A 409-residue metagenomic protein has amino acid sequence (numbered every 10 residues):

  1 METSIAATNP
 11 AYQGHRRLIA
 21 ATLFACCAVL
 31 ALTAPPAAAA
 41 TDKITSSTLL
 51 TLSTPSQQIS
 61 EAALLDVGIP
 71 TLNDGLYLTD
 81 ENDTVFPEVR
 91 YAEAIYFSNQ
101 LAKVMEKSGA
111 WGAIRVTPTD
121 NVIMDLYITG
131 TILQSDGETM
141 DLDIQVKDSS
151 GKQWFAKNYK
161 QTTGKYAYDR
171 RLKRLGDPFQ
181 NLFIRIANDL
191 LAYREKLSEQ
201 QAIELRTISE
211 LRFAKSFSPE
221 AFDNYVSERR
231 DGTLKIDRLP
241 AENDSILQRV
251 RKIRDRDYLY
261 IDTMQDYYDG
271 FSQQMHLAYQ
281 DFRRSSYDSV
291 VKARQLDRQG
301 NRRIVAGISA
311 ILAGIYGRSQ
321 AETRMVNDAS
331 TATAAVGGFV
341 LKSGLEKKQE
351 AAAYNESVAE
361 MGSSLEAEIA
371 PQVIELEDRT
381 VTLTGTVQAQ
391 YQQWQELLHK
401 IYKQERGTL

Functional and structural regions predicted by a protein language model:
M1-R16: N-terminal secretory signal peptides that target proteins for export/translocation
A20-A31: Bacterial N-terminal signal peptides
L32-A40: Signal peptide processing junction and immediate N-terminal pro/mature segment of secreted/exported proteins
A39-A62, T163-N301, G317-M325, G338-L409: C-terminal/domain-edge helix-coil "capping" segments
A63-V122, R185, D189, D266-Y267 (+2 more regions): N-terminal segment of the mature soluble domain
R115-I132, L205-R212: Acidic helix-start/capping segments at beta-turn-to-alpha-helix junctions
T129-D169: Amphipathic beta-strand/beta-sheet edge segments enriched in Tyr/Trp
R303-I315, T333-G338: Short, glycine/alanine-rich hydrophobic alpha-helices that insert into or span membranes
